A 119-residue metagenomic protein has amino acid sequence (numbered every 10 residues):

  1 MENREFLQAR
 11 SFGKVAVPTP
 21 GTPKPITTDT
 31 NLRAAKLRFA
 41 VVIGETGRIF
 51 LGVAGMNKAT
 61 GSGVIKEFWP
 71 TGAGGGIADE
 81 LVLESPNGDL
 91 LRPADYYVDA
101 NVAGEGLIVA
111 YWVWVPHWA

Functional and structural regions predicted by a protein language model:
M1-K24, D29, D99-A119: C-terminal interaction-tip segments
F12, P23, A34-K36, G76-E80: Intrinsic-disorder/low-complexity, polar/charged segments enriched in Ser/Thr/Lys/Arg/Asp/Glu/Gln
I26, F39-E45, A100: Asparagine-centered strand-capping/turn motif at beta-strand->loop junctions
L32-A34, V41-G47, G104: Short proline/glycine-enriched turn/loop motifs at strand-loop junctions of beta-rich domains
A35-L37, N87-L107: Noncatalytic modules at the cell exterior or secretory-pathway interfaces, chiefly beta-strand-rich lectin/adhesion
I43-G63, E67: Short, surface-exposed beta-strand/strand-loop-strand elements in extracellular ectodomains
F68-P93: Beta-sandwich interaction modules
